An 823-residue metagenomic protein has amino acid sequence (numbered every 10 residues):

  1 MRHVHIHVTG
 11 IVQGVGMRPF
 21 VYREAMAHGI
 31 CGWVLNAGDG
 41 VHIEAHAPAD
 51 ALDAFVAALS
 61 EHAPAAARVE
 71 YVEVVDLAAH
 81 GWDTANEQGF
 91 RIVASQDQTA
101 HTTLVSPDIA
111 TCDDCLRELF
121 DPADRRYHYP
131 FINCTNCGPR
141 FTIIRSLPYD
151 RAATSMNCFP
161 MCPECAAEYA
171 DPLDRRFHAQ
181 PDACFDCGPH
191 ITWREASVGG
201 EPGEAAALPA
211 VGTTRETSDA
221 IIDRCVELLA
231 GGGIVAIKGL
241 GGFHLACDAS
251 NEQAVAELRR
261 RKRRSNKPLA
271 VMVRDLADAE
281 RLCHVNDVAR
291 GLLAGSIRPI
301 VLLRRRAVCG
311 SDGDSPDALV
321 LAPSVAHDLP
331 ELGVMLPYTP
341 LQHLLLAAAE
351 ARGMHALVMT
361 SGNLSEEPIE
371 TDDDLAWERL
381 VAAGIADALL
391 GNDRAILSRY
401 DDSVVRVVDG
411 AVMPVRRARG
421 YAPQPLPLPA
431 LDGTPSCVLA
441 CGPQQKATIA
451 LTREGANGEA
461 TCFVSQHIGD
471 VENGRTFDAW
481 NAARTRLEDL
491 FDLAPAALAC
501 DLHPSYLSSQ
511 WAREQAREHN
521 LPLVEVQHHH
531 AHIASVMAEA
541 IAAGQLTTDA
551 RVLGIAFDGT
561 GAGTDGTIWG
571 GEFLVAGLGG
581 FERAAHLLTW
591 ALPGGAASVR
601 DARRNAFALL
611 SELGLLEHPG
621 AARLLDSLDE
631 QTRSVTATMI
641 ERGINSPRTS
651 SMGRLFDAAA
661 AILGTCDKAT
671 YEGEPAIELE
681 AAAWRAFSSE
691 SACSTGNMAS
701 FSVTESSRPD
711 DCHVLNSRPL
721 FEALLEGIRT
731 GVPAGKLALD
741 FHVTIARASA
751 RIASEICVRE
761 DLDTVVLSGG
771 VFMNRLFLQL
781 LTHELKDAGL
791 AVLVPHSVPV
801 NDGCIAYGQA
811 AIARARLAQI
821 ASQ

Functional and structural regions predicted by a protein language model:
M1-P181, F185, P189-T192: Intrinsically disordered, low-complexity, mixed-charge
H62, E168, R176, A349-E350 (+3 more regions): Internal gly/pro-rich beta-alpha loop/helix module that stabilizes soluble enzyme cofactors or their anionic handles
D76, I234, G242-A307: A phosphate-binding glycine/aspartate-rich beta-alpha loop in the early core of alpha/beta enzymes
G188-H190, P443-D478, A482, R486 (+2 more regions): A contiguous, well-structured pocket-lining segment that forms one wall/lid of small-molecule binding clefts in soluble
A236, D492-S505, E760-V771: Short glycine-rich phosphate-binding loop at a beta-alpha junction
E280-V285, L344, I369-A376, D402-S403 (+2 more regions): Conserved phosphate-binding catalytic cores of ATP/NTP-utilizing and phosphoryl-transfer enzymes
D501, H519-H532, D763-S768, R775 (+1 more regions): Conserved phosphate-binding/catalytic loops in two-lobed NTP-binding clefts
M537-A542, L546-L609, L616-G620, E641 (+4 more regions): Active-site histidine-anchored catalytic micro-motif
